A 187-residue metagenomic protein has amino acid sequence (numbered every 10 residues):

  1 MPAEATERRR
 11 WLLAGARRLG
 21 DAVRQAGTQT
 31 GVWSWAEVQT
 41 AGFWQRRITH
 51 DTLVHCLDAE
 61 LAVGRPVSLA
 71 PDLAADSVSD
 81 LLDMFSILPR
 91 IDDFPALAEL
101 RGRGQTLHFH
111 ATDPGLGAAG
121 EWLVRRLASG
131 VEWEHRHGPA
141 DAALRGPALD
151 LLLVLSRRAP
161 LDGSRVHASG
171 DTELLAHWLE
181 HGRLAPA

Functional and structural regions predicted by a protein language model:
M1-S34, R65-F85, P89: Short, helix-capping/interhelical loops that line the mouth of catalytic, cofactor-, or ligand-binding pockets
A5-L13, G42-R46, D141: Amphipathic, non-membrane alpha-helical segments in soluble helical-bundle scaffolds
A16, T52, A148: Short amphipathic alpha-helical/adjacent loop interface patches that line ligand and macromolecule-binding sites
A22-Q25, D58, V154: Amphipathic, soluble alpha-helical interaction motifs
W35-P95, L151: Short, contiguous alpha-helical
L81-V124: A glycine-rich beta-turn/hairpin centered on an aromatic-Pro dipeptide
A111-A148: Acidic/His-leaning functional-site neighborhoods
H137-A187: C-terminal interaction segments
